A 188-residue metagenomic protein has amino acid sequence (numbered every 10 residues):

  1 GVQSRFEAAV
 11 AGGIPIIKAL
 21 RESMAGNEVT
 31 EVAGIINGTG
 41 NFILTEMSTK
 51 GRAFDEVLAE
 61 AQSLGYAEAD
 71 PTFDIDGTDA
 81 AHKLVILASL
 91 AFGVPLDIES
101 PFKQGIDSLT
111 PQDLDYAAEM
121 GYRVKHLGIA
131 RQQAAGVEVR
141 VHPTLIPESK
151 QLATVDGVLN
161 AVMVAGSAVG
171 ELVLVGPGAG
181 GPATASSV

Functional and structural regions predicted by a protein language model:
V2-A67, T72-D79, I86: Rossmann-like NAD(P)H-binding beta-loop-alpha module
R5, E31, I43, K125-H126 (+3 more regions): Structured core elements
S23-E28, G34-I36, K50, R131-A134 (+2 more regions): Solvent-exposed alpha-helices and their adjacent loops that cap or buttress functional pockets in soluble metabolic
S48, G128-A130, P143-L145, A168 (+1 more regions): A broadly conserved detector of short glycine/acidic/proline-rich loop/turn motifs that flank catalytic sites and bind
S48, I75, Q104, V175 (+1 more regions): A short glycine-/small-residue-rich loop at the edge of a beta-strand within enzyme catalytic domains
V57-T154, L159-A161: Substrate-binding/catalytic subdomain of NAD(P)-dependent oxidoreductase enzymes
S149-S187: ATP-dependent carboxylate/acyl-activation modules
